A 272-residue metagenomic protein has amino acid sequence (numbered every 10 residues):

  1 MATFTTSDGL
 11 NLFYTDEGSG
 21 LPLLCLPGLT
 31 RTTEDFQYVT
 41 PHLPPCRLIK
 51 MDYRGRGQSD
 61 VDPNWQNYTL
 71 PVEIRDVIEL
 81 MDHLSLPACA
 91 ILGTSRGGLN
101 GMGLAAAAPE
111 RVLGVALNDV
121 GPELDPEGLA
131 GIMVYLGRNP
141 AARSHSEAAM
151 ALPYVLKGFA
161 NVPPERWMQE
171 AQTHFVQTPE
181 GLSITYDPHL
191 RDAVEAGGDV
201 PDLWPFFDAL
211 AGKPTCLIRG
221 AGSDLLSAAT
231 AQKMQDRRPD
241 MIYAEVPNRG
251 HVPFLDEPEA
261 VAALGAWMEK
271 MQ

Functional and structural regions predicted by a protein language model:
M1-L23, P44-C46, L86, E259 (+1 more regions): Alpha/beta-hydrolase fold catalytic core
L10-P63: Conserved HGGG/HGGXW glycine-rich cap/lid loop of the alpha/beta-hydrolase fold
T40, I49-L92: Active-site loop/oxyanion-hole signature of alpha/beta-hydrolase fold enzymes
P87-P126: Conserved hydrolase catalytic core segment
V120-E147: A catalytic-pocket lid/entrance helix-loop region that shapes and gates access to the active site across common
R143-G197: Conserved alpha/beta-hydrolase catalytic His-Asp/Glu region
Q177-D236, E245: Conserved serine/cysteine hydrolase catalytic core
V246-P258: Catalytic histidine-centered segment of alpha/beta-hydrolase-like enzymes
